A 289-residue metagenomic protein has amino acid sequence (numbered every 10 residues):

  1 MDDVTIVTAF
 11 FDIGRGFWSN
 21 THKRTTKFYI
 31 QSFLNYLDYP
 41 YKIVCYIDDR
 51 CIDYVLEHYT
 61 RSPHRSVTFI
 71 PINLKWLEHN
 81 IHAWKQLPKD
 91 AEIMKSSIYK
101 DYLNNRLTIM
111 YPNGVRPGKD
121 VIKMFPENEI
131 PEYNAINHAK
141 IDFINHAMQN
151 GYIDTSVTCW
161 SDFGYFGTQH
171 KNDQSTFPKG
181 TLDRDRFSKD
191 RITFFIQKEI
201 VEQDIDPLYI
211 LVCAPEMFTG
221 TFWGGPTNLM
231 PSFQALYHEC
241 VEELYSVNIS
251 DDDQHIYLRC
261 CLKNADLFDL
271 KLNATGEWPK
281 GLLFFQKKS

Functional and structural regions predicted by a protein language model:
M1-A135, A139, F143-D154: N-terminal anchoring/stem segment of glycosyltransferases
I6-V7, V44-I47, V157-D162, T193-I196 (+1 more regions): A structural signal for short, well-ordered beta-strand segments and their strand-loop junctions that often border
F10, I47, N73-W76, M148 (+4 more regions): Short, flexible loop/turn elements at secondary-structure junctions
C45-R50, I72-L74, I196-I200, L267-L283: Acidic carboxylate-rich catalytic motifs and surrounding loops in phosphoryl-/glycosyl-chemistry enzymes
E132, I136-I192: GT-A fold catalytic core of metal-dependent nucleotide-sugar glycosyltransferases, centered on the diacidic
D142, T155-S156, D183-R184, I196-I200 (+2 more regions): Non-transmembrane, aqueous-exposed alpha-helical and coiled segments at domain scale
Y165, L211-S289: Catalytic core and acceptor-binding pocket of nucleotide-sugar-dependent glycosyltransferases
Y165-V241: Conserved catalytic core of nucleotide-sugar-dependent glycosyltransferases
